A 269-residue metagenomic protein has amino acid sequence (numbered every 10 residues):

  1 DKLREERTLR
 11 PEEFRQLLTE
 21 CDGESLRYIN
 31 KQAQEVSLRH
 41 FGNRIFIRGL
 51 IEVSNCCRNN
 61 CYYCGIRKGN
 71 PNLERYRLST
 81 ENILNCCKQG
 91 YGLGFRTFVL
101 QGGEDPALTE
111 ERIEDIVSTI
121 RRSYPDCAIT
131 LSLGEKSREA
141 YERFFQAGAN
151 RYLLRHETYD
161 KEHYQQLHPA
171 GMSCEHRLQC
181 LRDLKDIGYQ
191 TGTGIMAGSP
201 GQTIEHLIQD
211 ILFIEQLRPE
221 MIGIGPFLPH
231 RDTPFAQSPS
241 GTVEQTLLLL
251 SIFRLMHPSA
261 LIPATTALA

Functional and structural regions predicted by a protein language model:
D1-I51, C56-N59: Flexible, acidic/Gly-rich N-terminal and inter-domain linker regions that tether and position cofactor-handling modules
K2, T266-A269: Short, intrinsically disordered, charge-balanced linker/junction segments flanking boundaries in proteins
A33, C61, L100, L154 (+1 more regions): Conserved hydrophobic/aromatic pocket- or pore-lining residues that grip, position, or stack substrates in active sites
Q34-E35, S118, S251: Active-site phosphate/pyrophosphate- and oxyanion-stabilizing loops and adjacent acidic/basic residues in soluble
R39-G92: Active-site cofactor/substrate anionic-group-binding motifs, chiefly glycine- and Lys/Arg-rich phosphate-binding loops
S54-N55, E104-T109, A170, G198-T203 (+2 more regions): Short, small-residue-enriched loops and turns at beta-alpha junctions that line or gate enzyme active sites
K68-I83, G90-E111, I116-V117, R121-L181 (+2 more regions): Core AdoMet radical
R151, H156, E175-P234, Q245-T265: Conserved C-terminal portion of the radical SAM core fold that forms the substrate/S-adenosylmethionine-binding
